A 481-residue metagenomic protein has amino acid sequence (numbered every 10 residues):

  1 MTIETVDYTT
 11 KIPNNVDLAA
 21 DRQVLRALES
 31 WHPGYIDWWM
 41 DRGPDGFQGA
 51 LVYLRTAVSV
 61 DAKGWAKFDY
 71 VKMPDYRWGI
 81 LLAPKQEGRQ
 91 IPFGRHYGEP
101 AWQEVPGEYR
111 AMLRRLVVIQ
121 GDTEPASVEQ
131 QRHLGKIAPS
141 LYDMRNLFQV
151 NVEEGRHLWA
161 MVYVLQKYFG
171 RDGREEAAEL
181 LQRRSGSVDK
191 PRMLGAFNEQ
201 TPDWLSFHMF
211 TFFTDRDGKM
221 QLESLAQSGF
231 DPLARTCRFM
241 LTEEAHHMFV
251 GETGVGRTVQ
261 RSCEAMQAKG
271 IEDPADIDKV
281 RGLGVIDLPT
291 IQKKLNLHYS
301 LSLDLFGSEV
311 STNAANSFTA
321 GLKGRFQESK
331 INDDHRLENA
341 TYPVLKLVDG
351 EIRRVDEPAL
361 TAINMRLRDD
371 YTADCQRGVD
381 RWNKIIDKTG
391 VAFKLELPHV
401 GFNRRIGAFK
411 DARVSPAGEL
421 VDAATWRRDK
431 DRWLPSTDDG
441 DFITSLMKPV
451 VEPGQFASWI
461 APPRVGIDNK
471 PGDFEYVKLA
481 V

Functional and structural regions predicted by a protein language model:
M1-A138, Y142, Y168-T201, L205 (+1 more regions): Terminal targeting/low-complexity segments that flank the catalytic cores of oxidoreductases
Q120, V150, T211, M240 (+3 more regions): Amphipathic alpha-helix face/heptad-repeat signature
T123-Q130, H157, T214-Q221: Amphipathic, well-ordered alpha-helical segments in soluble domains
H133-P191, L241-T258: Long, hydrophobic, well-ordered secondary-structure blocks that form the structural core and pocket-lining surfaces
H133-R145, Y168-F169, M220-M240, G254-T290 (+1 more regions): Inter-helical turn/loop segments and adjacent helix faces that build the functional surface of alpha-helical bundle
Q200-T236, M240-V250: Internal, hydrophobic cores of structured domains that mediate oligomerization or house catalytic pockets within large
